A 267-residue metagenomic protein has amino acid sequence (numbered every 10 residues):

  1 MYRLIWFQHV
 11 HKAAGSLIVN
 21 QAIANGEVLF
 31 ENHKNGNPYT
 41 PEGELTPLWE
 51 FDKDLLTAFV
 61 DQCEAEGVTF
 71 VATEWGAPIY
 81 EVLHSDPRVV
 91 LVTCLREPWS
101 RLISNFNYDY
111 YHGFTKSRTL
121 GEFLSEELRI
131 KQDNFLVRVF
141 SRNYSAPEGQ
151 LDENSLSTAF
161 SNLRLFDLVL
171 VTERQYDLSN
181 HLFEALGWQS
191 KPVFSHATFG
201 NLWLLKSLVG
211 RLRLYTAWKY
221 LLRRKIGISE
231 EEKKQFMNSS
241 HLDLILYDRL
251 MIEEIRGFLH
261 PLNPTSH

Functional and structural regions predicted by a protein language model:
M1, E184, Q189-H267: PAPS-dependent sulfotransferases, especially Golgi type II membrane carbohydrate sulfotransferases
M1-E64: PAPS-dependent sulfotransferase catalytic core
I5-Q8, L168, K233-K234: A detector of helix-start/N-cap boundary segments at the beginnings of structured domains
A14, E97, L170, L182-F183 (+2 more regions): A residue-level signal for conserved active-site and pocket-lining positions in enzyme catalytic cores
Y39-C94, S100-L222: PAPS-dependent sulfotransferase catalytic domain
